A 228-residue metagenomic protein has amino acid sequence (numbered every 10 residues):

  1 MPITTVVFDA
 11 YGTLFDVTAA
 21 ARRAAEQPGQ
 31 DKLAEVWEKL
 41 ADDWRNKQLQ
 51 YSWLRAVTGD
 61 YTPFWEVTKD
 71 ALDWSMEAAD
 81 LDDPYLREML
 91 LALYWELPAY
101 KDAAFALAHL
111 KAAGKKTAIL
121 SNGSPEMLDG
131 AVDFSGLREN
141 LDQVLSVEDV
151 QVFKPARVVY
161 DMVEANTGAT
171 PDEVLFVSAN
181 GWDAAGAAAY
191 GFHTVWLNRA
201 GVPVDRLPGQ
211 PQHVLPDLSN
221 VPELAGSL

Functional and structural regions predicted by a protein language model:
M1-I3, A108, L120, S124-L228: Asp-based, Mg2+/Mn2+-dependent phosphohydrolase catalytic module
M1-N46: Active-site neighborhood of HAD-like aspartate-dependent phosphohydrolases
A21-P28, W44-Q48, T68, L90-Y94 (+1 more regions): Hydrophobic alpha-helical core bundles mediating ligand binding, dimerization, or RNAP-core interactions
R23-A24, D43, D70-W74, F105 (+3 more regions): Alpha-helical elements of Rossmann-like donor-binding domains used by nucleotide-donor carbohydrate transfer enzymes
Q30-A41, A79-L90, P171: Short, surface-exposed acidic
E35, K39, G59-P63, Y85 (+5 more regions): Residues at secondary-structure transition points
N46, Q50-E88: A metal-dependent, Asp-based hydrolase signature
Y61-E66, D83-I119, D129, R157: Short, acidic loop-to-helix structural element flanking the phosphoryl-transfer center in phosphate-processing enzymes
